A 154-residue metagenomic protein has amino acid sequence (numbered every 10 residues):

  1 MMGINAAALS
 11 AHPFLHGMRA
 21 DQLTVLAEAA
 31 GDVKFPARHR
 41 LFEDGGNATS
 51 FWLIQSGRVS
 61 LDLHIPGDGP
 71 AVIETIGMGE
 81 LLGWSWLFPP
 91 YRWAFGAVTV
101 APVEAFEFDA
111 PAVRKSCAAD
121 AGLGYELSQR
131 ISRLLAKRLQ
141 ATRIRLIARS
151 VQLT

Functional and structural regions predicted by a protein language model:
M1-T154: Cytosolic regulatory regions built on CNB/CRP/Popeye-like sensor folds
